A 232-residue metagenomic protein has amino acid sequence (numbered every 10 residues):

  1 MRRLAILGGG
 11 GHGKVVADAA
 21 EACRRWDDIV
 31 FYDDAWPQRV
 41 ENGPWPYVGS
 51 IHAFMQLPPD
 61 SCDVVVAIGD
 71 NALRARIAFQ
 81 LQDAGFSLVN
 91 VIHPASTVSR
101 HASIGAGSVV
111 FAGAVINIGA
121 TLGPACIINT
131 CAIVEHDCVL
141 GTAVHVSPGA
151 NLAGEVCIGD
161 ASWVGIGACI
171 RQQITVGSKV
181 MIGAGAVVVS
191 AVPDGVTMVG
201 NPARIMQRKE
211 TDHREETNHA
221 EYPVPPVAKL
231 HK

Functional and structural regions predicted by a protein language model:
R2-D18: Glycine-rich adenosine-cofactor-binding loop
R3, D27-I29, D63, S87: Residues at the starts of beta-strands that form the adenosine-phosphate
H12, P37, R204: Conserved Rossmann-like nucleotide-cofactor binding loop
C23-E41: NAD(P)-binding Rossmann-fold cofactor-contacting core
P37-T97: Phosphate-bearing ligand-interacting subdomains that bind or position ATP/ADP/UDP/GDP/NAD(P) or nucleotide-linked
V91-M206: Structural signal for interior beta-strand "rungs" in well-ordered beta-sheet cores of soluble enzyme domains
T211-K232: Intrinsically disordered, low-complexity terminal tails and inter-domain linkers enriched for S/T/G/P/D/E
